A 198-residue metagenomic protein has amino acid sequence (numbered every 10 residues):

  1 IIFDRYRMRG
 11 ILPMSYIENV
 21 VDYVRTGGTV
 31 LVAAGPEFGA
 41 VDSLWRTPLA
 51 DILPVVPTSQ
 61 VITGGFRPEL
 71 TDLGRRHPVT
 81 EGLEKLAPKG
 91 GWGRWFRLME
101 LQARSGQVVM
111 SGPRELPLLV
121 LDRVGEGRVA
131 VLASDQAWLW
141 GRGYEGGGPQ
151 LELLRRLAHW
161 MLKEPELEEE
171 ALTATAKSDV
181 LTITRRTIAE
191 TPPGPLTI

Functional and structural regions predicted by a protein language model:
I1-I198: N-linked glycosylation sequons
